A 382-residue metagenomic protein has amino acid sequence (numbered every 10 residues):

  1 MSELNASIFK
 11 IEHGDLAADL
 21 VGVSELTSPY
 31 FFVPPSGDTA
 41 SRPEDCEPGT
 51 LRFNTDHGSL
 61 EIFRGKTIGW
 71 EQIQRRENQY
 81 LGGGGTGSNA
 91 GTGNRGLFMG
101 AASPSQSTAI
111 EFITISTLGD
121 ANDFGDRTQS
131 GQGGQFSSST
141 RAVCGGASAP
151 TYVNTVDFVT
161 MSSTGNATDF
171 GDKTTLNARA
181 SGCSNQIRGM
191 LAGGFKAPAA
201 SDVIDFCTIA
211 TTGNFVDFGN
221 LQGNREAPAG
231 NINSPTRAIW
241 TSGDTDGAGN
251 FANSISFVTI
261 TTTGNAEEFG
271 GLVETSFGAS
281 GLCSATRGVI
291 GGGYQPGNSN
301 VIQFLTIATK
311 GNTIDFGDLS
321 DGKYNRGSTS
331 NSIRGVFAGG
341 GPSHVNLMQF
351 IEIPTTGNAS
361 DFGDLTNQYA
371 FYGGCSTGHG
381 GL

Functional and structural regions predicted by a protein language model:
L4, F9, D15-F53, R75-Y80: Extracellular/surface-exposed low-complexity repeats and stalk/linker segments enriched in Gly/Pro and small polar
S41, R75-S88, F124-G131, F170-N177 (+4 more regions): Short loop/turn motifs that recur once per blade in beta-propeller domains
P48-L51, D56-G65: Extracellular disulfide-bonded cysteine-rich modules/repeats
H57, G93, Q106-A109, A121 (+17 more regions): A detector of repeated loop/turn-to-beta-strand junctions in beta-rich toroidal repeat architectures
F63, I110-I113, V156-V159, I204-C207 (+3 more regions): Hydrophobic/aromatic beta-strand positions that recur at structurally equivalent sites within the blades
R64-G65, A90-S105, I115, S139-T151 (+10 more regions): Glycine-centered tight turns/hairpins at beta-strand boundaries that repeat across beta-rich repeat domains
I68-E71, T117-N122, S163-T168, T211-V216 (+3 more regions): Beta-strand initiation motifs
G96-F98, F124-R127, Q135, A142-G145 (+19 more regions): Hydrophobic strand positions within the blades of repeat-based beta-sheet folds
